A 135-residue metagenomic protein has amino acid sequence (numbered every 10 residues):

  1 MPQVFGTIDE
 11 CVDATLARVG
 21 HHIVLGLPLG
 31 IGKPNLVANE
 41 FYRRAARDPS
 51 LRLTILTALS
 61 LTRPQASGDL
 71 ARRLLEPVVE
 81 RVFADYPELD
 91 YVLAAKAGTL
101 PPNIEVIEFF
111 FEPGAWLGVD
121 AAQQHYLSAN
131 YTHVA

Functional and structural regions predicted by a protein language model:
M1-A135: Conserved alpha/beta enzyme-core scaffold
